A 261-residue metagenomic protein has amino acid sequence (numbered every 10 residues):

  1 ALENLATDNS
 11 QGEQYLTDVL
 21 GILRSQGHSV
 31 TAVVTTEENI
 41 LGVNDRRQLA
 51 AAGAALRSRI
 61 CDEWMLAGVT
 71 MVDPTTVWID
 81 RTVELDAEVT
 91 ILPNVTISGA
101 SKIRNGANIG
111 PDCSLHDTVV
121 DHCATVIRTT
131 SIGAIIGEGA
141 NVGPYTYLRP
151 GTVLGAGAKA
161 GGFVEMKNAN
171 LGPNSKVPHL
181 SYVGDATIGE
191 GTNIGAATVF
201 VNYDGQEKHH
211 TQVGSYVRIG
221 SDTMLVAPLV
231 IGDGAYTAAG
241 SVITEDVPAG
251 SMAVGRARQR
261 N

Functional and structural regions predicted by a protein language model:
A1-R57: Catalytic-core segments of class I nucleotidyltransferases/pyrophosphorylases that form NMP-activated intermediates
Y15, Q48, E84, V230 (+1 more regions): Residue-level recognition of oxygen-bearing side chains
Q26-H28, E37, D86, G189 (+2 more regions): Short coil/turn connectors at secondary-structure junctions
G53-T82: Long, charged amphipathic helices and adjacent flexible linkers at domain junctions
V77-T118, H122-C123, T129: Phosphate-binding active sites in nucleotide-utilizing proteins
D117-N261: Glycine-rich hexapeptide-repeat left-handed beta-helix
